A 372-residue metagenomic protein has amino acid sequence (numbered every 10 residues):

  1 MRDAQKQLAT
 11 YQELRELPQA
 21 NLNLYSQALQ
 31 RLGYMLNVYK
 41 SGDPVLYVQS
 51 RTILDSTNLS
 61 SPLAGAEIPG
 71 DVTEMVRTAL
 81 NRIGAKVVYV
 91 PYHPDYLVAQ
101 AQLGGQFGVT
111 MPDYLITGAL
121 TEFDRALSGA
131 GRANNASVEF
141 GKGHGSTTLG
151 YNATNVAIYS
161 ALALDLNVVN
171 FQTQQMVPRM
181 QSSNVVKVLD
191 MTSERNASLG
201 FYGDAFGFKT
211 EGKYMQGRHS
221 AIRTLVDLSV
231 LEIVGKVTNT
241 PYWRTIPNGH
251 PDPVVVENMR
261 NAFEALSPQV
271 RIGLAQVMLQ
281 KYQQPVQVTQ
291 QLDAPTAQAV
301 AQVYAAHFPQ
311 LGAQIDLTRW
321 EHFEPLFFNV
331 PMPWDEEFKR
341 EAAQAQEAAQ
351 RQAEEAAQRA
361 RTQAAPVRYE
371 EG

Functional and structural regions predicted by a protein language model:
M1-P44, T154-S267, E347, R351-G372: C-terminal/domain-edge helix-coil "capping" segments
A28-L32, I68, V72, V76 (+6 more regions): Stable alpha-helical elements in mature extracytoplasmic
D43-S128, A161-D165, F171-P178: N-terminal segment of the mature soluble domain
R51-S56, V88-G104, N248-V254, L292-T296 (+1 more regions): Acidic helix-start/capping segments at beta-turn-to-alpha-helix junctions
D55, R77-A85, V230-Y242, Q280 (+4 more regions): Sec-exported extracytoplasmic/periplasmic mature domains
T57-E67, N152-A153, E211-H219, A262-P268 (+2 more regions): Second-shell loop/turn segments in exported
A265-G273, Q280-Q298, Q302-L326: Short acidic, glycine/serine/threonine-rich helix-capping segments at coil-helix boundaries
D316-G372: Short, low-complexity, Pro/Ser/Thr/Gly-rich segments in the mature regions of secreted, periplasmic
